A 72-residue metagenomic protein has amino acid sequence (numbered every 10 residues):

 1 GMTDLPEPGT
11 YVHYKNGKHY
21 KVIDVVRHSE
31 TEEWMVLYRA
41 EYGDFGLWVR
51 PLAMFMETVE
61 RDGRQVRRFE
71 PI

Functional and structural regions predicted by a protein language model:
G1-I72: Mixed-charge, low-complexity intrinsically disordered regions
